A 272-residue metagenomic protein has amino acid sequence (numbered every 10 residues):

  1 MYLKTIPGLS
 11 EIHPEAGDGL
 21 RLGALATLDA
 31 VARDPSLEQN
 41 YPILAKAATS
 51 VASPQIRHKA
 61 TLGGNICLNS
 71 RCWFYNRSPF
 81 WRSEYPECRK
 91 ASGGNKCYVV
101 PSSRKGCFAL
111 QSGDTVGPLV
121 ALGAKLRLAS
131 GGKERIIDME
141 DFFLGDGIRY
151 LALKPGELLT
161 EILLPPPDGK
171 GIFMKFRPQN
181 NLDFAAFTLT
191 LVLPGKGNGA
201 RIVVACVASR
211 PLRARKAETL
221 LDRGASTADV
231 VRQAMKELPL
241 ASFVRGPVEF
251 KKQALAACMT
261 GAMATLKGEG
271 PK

Functional and structural regions predicted by a protein language model:
M1-K272: C-terminal structural segment of proteins
